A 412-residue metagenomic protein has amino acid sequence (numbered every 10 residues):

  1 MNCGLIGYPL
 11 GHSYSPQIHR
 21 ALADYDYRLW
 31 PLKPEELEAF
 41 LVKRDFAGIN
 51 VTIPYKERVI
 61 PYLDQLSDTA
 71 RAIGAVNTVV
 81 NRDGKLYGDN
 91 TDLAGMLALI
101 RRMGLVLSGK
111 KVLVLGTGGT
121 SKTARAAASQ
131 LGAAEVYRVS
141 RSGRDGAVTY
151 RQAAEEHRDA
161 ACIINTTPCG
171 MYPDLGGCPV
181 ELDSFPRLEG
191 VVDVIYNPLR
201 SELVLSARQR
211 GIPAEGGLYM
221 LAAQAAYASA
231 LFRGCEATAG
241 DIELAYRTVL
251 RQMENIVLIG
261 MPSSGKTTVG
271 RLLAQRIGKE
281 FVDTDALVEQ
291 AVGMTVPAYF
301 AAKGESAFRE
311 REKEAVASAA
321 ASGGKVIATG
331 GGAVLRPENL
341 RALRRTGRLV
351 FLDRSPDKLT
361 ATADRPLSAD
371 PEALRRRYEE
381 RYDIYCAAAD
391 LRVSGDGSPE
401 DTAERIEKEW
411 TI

Functional and structural regions predicted by a protein language model:
N2-M103, P198-R200, V204-S206, R210-P213 (+1 more regions): Phosphate/diphosphate ligand-binding glycine-rich loop within oxidoreductases
G7, N90-L93, I100-R101, G109-S129 (+2 more regions): Glycine-rich adenosine-cofactor-binding loop
L131-V148, D285-V292: NAD(P)-binding Rossmann-fold cofactor-contacting core
G146-E215, A333-N339: Rossmann-like adenosine-cofactor binding region
V194-E254, G395: Adenosine-phosphate binding glycine-rich loop
E243-R251, I256, L272, R276 (+1 more regions): NTP-dependent small-molecule kinase module
A286-R344: ATP-dependent small-molecule kinase phosphotransfer cores that center on conserved nucleotide phosphate-binding segments
T346-I384, A388-L391: A glycine- and Lys/Arg-enriched "phosphate-lid" helix/loop adjacent to the NTP-binding pocket of small-molecule kinases
